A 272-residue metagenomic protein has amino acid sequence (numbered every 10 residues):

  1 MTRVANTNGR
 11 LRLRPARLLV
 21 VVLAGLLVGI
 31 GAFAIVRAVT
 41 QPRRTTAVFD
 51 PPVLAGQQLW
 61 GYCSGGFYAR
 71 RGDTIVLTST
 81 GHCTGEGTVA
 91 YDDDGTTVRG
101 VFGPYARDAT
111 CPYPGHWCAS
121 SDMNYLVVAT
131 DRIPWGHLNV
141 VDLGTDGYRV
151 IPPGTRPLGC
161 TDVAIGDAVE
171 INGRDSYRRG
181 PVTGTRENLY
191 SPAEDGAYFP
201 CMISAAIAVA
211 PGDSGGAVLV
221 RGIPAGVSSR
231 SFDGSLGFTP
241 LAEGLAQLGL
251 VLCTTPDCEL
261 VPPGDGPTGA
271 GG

Functional and structural regions predicted by a protein language model:
R3-A24: N-terminal export and membrane-targeting signals
V22-A32: Core hydrophobic alpha-helical transmembrane segments of single-pass membrane proteins
I30-D50, G272: C-terminal region of N-terminal signal peptides and the immediate post-cleavage residues of exported proteins
L54-L189, L219-R221, A225, S229: Serine endopeptidase catalytic core focused on the charge-relay Asp
I75-L77, I203, C258: Hydrophobic residues embedded in beta-strands of well-ordered beta-sheets
T185-A205: Helical hairpin unit composed of two closely spaced alpha helices linked by a short loop
A210-S214: Short, small/polar residue-rich loop motifs at catalytic or cofactor-binding pockets
L219-G272: C-terminal subregion of chymotrypsin/trypsin-like serine protease catalytic domains
